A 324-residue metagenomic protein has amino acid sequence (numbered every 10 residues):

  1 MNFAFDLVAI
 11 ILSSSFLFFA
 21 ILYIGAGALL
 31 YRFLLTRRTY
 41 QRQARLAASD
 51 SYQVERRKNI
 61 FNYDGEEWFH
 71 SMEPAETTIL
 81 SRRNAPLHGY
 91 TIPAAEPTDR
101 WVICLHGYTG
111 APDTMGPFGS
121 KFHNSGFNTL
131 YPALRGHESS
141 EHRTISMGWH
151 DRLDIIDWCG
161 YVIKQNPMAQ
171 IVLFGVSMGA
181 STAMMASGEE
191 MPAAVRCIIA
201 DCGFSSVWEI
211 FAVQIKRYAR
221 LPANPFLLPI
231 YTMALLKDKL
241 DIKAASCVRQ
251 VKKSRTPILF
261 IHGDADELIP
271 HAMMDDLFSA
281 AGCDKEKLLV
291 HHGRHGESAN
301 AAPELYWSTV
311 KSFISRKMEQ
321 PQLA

Functional and structural regions predicted by a protein language model:
S15-L80: An N-terminal hydrophobic leader/cap segment in hydrolases
G119-E141: Conserved alpha/beta-hydrolase
I145-N166: Alpha/beta-hydrolase active-site loop
M185-D241, R249: Hydrolase active-site cap/lid region
C247, T256, P270-S279: Short alpha-helix in the alpha/beta-hydrolase fold that links the catalytic acid
K253-R255, F260-H262, D266: Short beta-strand/loop motif that positions the catalytic acidic residue of the alpha/beta-hydrolase fold
A265-I269, G296-E297: Acidic catalytic loop of the alpha/beta-hydrolase fold
G293-W307: Catalytic histidine-centered segment of alpha/beta-hydrolase-like enzymes
